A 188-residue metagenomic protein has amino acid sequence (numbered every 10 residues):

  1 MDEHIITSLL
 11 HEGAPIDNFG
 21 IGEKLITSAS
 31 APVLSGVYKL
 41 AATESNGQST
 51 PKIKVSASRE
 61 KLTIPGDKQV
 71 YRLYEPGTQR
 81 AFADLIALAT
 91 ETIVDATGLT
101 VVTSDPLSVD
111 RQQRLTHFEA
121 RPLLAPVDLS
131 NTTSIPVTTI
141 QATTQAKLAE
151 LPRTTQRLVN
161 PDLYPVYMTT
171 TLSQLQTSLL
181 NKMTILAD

Functional and structural regions predicted by a protein language model:
D2-D188: Gly/Ser/Thr/Ala-enriched C-terminal appendages of enzymes
